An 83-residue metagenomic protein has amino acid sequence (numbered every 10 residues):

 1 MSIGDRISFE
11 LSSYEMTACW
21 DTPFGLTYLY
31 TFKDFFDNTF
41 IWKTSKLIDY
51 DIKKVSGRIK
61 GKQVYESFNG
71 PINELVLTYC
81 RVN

Functional and structural regions predicted by a protein language model:
M1-T27, K54-K60: Structural detector for short beta-strands of small beta-barrel domains
S2, S12, K43-D51, P71: Serine/threonine-rich low-complexity intrinsically disordered regions
I3-R6, D21, L47, T78-N83: Extended, charge-rich, solvent-exposed interface segments
L26-D51, Q63: Beta-strand/loop nucleic-acid-binding surfaces
T31-F35, R58-N83: OB-fold/S1-family single-stranded nucleic acid-binding modules
